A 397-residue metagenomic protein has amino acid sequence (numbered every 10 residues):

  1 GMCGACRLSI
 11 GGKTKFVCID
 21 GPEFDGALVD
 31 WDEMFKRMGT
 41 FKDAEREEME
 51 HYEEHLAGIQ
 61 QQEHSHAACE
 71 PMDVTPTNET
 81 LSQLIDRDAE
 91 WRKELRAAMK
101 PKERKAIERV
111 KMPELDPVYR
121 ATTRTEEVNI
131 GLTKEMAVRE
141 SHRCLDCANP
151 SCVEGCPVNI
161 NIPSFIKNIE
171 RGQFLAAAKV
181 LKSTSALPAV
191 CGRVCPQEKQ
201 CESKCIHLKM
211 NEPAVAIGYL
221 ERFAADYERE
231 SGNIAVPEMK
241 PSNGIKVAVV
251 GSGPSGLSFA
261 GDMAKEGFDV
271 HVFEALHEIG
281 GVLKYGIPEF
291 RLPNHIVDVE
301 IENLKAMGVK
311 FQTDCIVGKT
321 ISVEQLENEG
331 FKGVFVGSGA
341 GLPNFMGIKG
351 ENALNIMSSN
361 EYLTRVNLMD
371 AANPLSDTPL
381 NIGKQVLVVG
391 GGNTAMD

Functional and structural regions predicted by a protein language model:
M2, A186, G253-P254, E278 (+1 more regions): Residue-level detector of alpha-helix initiation sites
R7-D20, F24-V29: Short, glycine-/small-residue-rich phosphate/pyrophosphate-handling segment
G21-P22, D30-K246, N294, V336-M357 (+2 more regions): Ferredoxin-type iron-sulfur electron-transfer modules and their immediate structural context
H142, N149, A248-F273, T313-V323 (+4 more regions): Rossmann-like dinucleotide/flavin-binding elements
A178-P188, L220, L283-F331: N-terminal Rossmann-like dinucleotide/flavin-binding domain of flavoprotein oxidoreductases that bind FAD/FMN
G261-D262, K284-Y285, M346-G350: Short amphipathic alpha-helical segments
F268-K284: Glycine-rich FAD pyrophosphate-binding loop
D269, G308-K310, N355: Conserved beta-strand segments of alpha/beta enzyme cores
